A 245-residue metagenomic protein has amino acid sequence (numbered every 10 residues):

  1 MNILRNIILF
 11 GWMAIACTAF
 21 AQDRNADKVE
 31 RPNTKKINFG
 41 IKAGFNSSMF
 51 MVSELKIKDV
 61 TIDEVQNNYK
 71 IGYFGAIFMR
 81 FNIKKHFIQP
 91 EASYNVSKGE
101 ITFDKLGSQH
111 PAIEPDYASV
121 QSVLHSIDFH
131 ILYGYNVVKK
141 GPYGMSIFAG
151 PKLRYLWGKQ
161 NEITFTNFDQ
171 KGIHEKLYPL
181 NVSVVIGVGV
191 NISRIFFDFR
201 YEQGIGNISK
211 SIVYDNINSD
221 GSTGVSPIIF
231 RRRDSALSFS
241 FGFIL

Functional and structural regions predicted by a protein language model:
M1-T34: Cleavable N-terminal export/targeting peptides
N2, G11-W12, A16-A19, L124 (+2 more regions): Long, low-complexity, intrinsically disordered N-terminal extensions of eukaryotic proteins, enriched
Q22-G72, I244: Short glycine/proline- and aromatic-enriched beta-strand/turn motifs that initiate or cap beta-hairpins
K28, A118-Q121, G134-K140: Short helix-to-loop capping/linker segments positioned immediately adjacent to catalytic or ligand/cofactor-binding
N33-F39, K84-I88, H125-I127, G141-M145 (+2 more regions): Outer-envelope beta-barrel architecture signal
I41-F45, Y73-I83, A92-Y94, I127-Y135 (+4 more regions): Residues on the lipid-exposed face of transmembrane beta-strands in outer-membrane beta-barrel proteins
M49-K70, S97-I127, R154-V185, G206-N218 (+1 more regions): Extracellular/periplasm-exposed beta-strand and loop segments of Gram-negative cell-envelope proteins, dominated by
